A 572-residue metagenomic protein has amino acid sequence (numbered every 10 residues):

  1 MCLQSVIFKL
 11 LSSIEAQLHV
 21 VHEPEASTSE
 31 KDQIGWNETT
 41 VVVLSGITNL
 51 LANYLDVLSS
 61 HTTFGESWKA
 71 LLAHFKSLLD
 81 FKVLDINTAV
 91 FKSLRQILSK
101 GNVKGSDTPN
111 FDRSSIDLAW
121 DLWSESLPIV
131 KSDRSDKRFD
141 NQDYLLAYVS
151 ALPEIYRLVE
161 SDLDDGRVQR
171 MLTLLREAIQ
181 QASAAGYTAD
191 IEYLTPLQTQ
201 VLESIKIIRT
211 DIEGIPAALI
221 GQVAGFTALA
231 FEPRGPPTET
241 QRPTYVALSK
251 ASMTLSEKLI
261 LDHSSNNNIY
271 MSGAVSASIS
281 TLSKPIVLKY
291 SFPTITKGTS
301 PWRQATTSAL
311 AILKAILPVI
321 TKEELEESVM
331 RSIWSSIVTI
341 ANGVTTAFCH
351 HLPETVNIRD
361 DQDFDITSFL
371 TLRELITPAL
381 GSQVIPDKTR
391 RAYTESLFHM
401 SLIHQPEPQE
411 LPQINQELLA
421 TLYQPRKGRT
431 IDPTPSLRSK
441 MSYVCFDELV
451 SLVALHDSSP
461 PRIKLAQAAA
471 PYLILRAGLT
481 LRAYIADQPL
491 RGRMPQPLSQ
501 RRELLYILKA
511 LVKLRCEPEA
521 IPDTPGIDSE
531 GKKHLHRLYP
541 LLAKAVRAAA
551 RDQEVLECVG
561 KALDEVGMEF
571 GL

Functional and structural regions predicted by a protein language model:
M1-L572: Extended amphipathic alpha-helical scaffold segments
